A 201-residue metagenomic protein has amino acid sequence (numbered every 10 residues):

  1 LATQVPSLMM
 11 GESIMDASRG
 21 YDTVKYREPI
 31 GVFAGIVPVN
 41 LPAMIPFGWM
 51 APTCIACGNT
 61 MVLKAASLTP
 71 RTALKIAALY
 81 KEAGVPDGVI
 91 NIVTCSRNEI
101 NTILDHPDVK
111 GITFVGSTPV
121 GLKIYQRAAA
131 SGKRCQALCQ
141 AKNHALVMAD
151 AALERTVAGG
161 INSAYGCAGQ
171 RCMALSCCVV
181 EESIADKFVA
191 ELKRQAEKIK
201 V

Functional and structural regions predicted by a protein language model:
L1-A51, V85: N-terminal Rossmann NAD(P)-binding subdomain characteristic of aldehyde/semialdehyde dehydrogenases
D22-T23, N91-K110: A structured beta-alpha segment of the ubiquitous adenosine-cofactor-binding alpha/beta core
R27, M44-G48, P70, L74 (+2 more regions): Glycine-rich phosphate-binding loop at the start of an alpha helix
I36, S96, V115, S163: Conserved residues at the C-terminal ends of beta-strands
G48-I100: PLP-dependent aminotransferase-like
A73-E82, R97-H106, P119-A130, L146-A151: Active-site pre-lysine segment of PLP-dependent enzymes
G111, S117-V201: ALDH superfamily catalytic-core signature
